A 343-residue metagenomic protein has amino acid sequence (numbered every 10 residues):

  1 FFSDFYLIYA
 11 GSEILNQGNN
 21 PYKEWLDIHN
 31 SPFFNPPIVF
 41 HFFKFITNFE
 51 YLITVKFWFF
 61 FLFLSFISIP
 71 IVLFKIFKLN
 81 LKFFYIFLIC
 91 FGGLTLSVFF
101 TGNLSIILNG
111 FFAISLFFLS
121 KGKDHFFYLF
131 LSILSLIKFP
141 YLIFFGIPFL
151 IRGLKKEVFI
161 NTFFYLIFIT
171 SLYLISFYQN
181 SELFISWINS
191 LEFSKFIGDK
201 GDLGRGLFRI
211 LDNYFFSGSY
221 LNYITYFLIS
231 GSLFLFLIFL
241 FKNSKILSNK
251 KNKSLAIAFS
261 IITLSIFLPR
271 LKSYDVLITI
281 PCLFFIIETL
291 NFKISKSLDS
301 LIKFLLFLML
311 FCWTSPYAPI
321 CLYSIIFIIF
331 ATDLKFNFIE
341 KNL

Functional and structural regions predicted by a protein language model:
F1-S120, D124-F126, I151-V276, I280: Primarily membrane-embedded glycan-assembly and transfer machineries that use lipid-linked glycans
N20-P21, I286-E288: Short amphipathic alpha-helical segments with coiled-coil-like heptad repeat character
S105, Y128-L131, E182-W187, L277-T279 (+2 more regions): A cytosolic-side transmembrane-helix exit/cap motif
N109-L116, L129-I137, L142-L154, L166 (+2 more regions): Hydrophobic transmembrane alpha-helices of multi-pass, membrane-embedded glycosylation machinery
H125-F149, F259-F267, L306-F311: Membrane-interface alpha helices of multi-pass inner-membrane proteins
F130, F163, Y220, I238-L240 (+4 more regions): Prokaryotic Sec-type signal peptides and long signal-anchor helices with extended Leu/Ile/Val-rich h-regions
I287-L343: Aromatic-enriched
